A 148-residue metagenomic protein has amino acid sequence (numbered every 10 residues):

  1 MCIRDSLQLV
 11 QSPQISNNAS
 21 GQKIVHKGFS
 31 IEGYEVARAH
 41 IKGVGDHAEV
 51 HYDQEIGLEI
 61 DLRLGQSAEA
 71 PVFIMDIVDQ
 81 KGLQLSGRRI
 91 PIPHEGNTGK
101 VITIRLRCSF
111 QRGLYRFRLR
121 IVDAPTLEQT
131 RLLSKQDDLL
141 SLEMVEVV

Functional and structural regions predicted by a protein language model:
M1: Conserved phosphate-interacting/catalytic interface
R4-V148: Localized sequence-composition bias
